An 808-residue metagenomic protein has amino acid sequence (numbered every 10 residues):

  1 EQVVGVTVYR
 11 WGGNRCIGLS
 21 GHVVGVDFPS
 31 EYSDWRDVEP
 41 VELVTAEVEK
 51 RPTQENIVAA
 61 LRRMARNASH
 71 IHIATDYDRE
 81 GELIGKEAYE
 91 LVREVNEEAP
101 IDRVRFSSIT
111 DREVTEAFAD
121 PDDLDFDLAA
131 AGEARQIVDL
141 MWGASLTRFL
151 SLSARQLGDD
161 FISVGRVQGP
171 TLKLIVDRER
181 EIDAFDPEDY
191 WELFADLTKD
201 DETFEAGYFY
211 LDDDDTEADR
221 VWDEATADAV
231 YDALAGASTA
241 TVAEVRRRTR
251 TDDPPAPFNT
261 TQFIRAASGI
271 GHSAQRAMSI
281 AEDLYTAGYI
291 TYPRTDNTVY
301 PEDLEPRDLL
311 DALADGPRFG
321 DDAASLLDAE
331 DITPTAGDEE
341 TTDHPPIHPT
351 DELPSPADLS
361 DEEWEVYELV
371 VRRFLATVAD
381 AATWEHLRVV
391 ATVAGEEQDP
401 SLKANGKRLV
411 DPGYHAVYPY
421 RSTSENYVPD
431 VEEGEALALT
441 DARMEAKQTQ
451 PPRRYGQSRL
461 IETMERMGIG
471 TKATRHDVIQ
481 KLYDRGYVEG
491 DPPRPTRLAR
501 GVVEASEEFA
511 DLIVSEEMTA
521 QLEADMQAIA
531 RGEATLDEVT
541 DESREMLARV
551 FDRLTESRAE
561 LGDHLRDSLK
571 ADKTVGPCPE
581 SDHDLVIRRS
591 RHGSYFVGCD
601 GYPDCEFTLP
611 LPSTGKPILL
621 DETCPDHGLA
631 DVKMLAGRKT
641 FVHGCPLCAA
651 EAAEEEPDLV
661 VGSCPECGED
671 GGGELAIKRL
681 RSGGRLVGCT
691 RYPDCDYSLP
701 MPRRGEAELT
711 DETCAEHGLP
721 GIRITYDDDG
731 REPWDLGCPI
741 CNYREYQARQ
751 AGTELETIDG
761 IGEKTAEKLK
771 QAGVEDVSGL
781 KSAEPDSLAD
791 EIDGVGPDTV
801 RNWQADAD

Functional and structural regions predicted by a protein language model:
E1, A60, L83-L91, E113-A117 (+7 more regions): Alpha-helical scaffold elements adjacent to nucleotide-binding pockets in ATP/GTP-utilizing enzyme cores
E1-G132: Intrinsically disordered, low-complexity regulatory segments
V6, G13-T53, I162, R166-E282 (+6 more regions): Long, highly charged, low-complexity internal segments
G13, L91, D296-T753, E775 (+1 more regions): Basic, low-complexity terminal or inter-domain segments flanking catalytic cores
H22, M64, I71, L91-V95 (+25 more regions): Conserved, well-folded catalytic cores of nucleic-acid-processing and energy-transducing macromolecular machines
T53, N67, I109-L197, R247-R248: C-terminal or mid-to-C-terminal helical accessory/interaction module adjacent to the motor/catalytic core
R135-T147, A195-K199, T249-T260, Q275 (+6 more regions): Core structural elements
Q750-D808: C-terminal extensions
